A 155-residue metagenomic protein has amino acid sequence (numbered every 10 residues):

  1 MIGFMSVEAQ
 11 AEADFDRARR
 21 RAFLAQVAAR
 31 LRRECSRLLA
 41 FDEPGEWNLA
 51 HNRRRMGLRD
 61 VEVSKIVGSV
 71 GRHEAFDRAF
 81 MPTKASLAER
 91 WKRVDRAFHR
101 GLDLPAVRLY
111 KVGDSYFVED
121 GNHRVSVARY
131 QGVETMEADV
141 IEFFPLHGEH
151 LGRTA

Functional and structural regions predicted by a protein language model:
M1-Y130: Short, charged/polar connector segments at secondary-structure boundaries
V112-S115, E119-A155: Glycine- and acidic-residue-rich phosphate-binding/metal-coordinating active-site segment common to enzymes that handle
